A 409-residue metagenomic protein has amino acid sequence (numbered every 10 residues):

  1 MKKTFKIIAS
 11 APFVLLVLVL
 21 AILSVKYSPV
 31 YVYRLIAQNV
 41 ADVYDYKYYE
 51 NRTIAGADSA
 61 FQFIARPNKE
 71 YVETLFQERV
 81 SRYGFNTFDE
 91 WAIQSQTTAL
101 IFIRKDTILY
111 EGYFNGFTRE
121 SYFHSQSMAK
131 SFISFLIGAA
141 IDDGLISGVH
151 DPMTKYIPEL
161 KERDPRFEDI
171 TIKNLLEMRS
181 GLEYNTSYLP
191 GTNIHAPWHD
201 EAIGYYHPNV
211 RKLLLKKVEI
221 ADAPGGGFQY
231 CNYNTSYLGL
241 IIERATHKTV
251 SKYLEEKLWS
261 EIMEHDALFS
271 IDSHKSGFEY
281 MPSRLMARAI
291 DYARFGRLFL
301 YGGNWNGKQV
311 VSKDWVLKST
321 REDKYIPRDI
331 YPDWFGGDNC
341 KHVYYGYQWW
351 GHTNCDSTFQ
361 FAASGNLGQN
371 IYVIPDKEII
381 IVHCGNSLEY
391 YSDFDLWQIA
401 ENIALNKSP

Functional and structural regions predicted by a protein language model:
K2-F117, I146, G181, L214-K216 (+1 more regions): N-terminal leader/targeting segments and the immediately adjacent pre-domain N-terminus
L18, I22-V32, Q360-P409: Structured C-terminal helix/loop/strand segments within mature extracytoplasmic catalytic/sensor domains
Q94-T97, S121, N366-G368: Short, small/polar residue-rich loop motifs at catalytic or cofactor-binding pockets
D106, H124-V149, L175, L238-I242 (+1 more regions): Active-site SXXK
T107-G112, T154-K155, G191-A223, K248-L268: Short, charged, amphipathic alpha-helices and their helix-cap/turn boundaries
D143-N185, E219, R244-S283, A287: Active-site helix/loop module of the DD-peptidase/beta-lactamase fold, centered on the serine-lysine SxxK catalytic
M178, N234-I241, M281-W305, Q369-G385: Active-site-proximal alpha-helical segments within enzyme catalytic domains
H265-D266, R321-I380: Active-site Gly/Thr loop motif
